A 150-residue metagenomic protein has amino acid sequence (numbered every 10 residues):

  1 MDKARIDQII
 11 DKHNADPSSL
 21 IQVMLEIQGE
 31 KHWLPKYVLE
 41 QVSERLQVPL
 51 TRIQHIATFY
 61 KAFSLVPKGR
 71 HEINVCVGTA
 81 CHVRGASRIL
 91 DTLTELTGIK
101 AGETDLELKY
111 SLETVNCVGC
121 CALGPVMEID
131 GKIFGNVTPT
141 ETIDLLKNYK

Functional and structural regions predicted by a protein language model:
M1-K150: Signature of N-terminal electron-transfer/Fe-S-associated modules in redox systems
